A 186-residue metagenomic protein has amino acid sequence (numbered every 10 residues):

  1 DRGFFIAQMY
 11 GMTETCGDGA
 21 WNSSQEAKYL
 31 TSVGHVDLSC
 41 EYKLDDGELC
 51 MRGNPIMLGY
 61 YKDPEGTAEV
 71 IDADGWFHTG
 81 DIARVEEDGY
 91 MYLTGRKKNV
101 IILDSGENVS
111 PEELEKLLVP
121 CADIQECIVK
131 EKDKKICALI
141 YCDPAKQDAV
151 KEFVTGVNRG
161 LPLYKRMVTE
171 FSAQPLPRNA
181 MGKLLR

Functional and structural regions predicted by a protein language model:
D1-K28, Q125: Gly/Ser/Thr-rich phosphate-binding loop
M12-T15, T79, D104, N179-M181: Ser/Thr-glycine-rich phosphate-binding loops at phosphate-binding pockets of nucleotides, nucleotide cofactors
S32-V36, K43, E48-L103, N108 (+1 more regions): Conserved ATP-binding/catalytic segment of the ANL
I82, E87, P120-P144: C-terminal boundary motif of the adenylate-forming
V109-L114: ATP-dependent adenylate-forming carboxylate-activation enzymes
L117-V119, N158: Hydrophobic C-terminal alpha-helix "anchor/cap" residues
E126-K130, K134, T155-R186: Conserved C-terminal "lid"/linker of ANL adenylate-forming enzymes
A145-E152: Short, conserved charged micro-motifs
